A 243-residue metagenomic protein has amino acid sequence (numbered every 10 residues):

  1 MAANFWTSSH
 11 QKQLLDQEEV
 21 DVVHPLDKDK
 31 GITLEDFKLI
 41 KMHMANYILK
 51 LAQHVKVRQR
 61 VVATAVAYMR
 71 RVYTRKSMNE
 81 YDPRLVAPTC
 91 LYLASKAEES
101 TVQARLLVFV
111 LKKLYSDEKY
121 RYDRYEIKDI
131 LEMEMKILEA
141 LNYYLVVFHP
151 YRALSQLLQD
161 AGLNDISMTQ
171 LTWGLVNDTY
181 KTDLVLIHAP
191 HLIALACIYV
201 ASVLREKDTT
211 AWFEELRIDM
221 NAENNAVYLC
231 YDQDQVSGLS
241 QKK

Functional and structural regions predicted by a protein language model:
M1-D16, D21-V22, L195-K243: C-terminal functional regions that serve as terminal interaction/effector modules
M1-R60: A eukaryotic "domain-start" boundary segment
E35-L195, Y199-Y228: Structured all-alpha helical bundle cores of eukaryotic regulatory proteins
